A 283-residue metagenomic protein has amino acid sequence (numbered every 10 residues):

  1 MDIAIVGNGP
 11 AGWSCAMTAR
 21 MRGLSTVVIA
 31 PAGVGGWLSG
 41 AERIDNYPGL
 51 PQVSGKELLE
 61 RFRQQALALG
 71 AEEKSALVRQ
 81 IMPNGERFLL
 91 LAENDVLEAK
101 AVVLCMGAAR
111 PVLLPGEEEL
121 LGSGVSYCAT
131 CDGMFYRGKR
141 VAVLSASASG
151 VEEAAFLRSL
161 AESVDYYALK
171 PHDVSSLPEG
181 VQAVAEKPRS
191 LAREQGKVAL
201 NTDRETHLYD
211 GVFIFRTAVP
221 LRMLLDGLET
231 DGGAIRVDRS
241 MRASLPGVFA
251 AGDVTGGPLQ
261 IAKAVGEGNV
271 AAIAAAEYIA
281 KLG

Functional and structural regions predicted by a protein language model:
D2-V27: N-terminal Rossmann-like FAD-binding beta1-loop-alpha1 element of flavoenzymes
G9-P10, G33, A148-S149, T255: Residue-level detector of alpha-helix initiation sites
M21-S39, Y167-D173: Glycine-rich FAD pyrophosphate-binding loop
A32-G55: Conserved N-terminal glycine-rich FAD pyrophosphate-binding loop of Rossmann-like flavoproteins
A66-G85, L89-L91, L97-A99, S159-R239 (+1 more regions): A Rossmann-like FAD-binding core segment of flavoenzymes
E73-G138: Glycine/small-residue-rich loop that forms an oxyanion/phosphate-binding "nest" at active or ligand-binding sites
L113, E119-F135, F215-K263, V270-I273 (+1 more regions): FAD-site-proximal beta/loop scaffold in flavoenzymes
